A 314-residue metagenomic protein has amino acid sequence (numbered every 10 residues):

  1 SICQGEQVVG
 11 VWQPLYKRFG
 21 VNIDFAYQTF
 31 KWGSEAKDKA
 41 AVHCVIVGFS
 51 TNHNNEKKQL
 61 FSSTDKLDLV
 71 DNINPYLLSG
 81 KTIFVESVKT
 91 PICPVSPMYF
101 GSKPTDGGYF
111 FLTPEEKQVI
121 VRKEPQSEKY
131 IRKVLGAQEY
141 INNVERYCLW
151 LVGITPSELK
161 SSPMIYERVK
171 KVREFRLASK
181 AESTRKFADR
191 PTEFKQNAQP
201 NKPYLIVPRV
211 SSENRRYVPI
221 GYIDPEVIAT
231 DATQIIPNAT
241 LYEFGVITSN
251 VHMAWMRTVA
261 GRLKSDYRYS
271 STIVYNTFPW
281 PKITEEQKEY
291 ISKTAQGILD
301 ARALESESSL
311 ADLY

Functional and structural regions predicted by a protein language model:
S1-P125, N142-R146, P156-K160, D224-T233 (+2 more regions): Signature of N6-adenine DNA methyltransferases within the class I
L15-N22, Y166, K171-A178, Y242-E243 (+1 more regions): A short, contiguous, amphipathic alpha-helix enriched in charged residues
N22, M164-V172, F187-A188, W280-Y314: Non-catalytic DNA-recognition/assembly elements of restriction-modification systems
T29-W32, M164, R168-T233: Flexible, glycine/threonine-enriched loop-and-boundary segments that flank and lead into catalytic domains of large
L60, I131, E145-W150, S179-R190 (+2 more regions): Short coil/turn segments at secondary-structure boundaries
V85-Y99, I131-W150, I165, P219-I223 (+1 more regions): Short, compositionally biased low-complexity segments
Q234-N276, T284-Q287, D300-A301: Basic, amphipathic alpha-helical recognition segments used for DNA target recognition
